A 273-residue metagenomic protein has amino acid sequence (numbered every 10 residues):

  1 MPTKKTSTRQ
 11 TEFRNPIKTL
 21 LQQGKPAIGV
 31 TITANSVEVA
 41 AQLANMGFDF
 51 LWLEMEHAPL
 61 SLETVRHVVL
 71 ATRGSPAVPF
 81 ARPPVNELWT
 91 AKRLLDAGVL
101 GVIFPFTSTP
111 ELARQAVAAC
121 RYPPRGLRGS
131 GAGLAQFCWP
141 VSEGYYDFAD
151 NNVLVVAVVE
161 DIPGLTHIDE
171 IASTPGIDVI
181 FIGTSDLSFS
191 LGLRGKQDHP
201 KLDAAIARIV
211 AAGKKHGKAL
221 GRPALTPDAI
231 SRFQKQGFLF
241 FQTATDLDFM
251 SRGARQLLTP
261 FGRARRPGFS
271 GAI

Functional and structural regions predicted by a protein language model:
P2-I273: Expand to "…catalyze enediolate/carbanion chemistry for C-C bond making/breaking, isomerization, decarboxylation
